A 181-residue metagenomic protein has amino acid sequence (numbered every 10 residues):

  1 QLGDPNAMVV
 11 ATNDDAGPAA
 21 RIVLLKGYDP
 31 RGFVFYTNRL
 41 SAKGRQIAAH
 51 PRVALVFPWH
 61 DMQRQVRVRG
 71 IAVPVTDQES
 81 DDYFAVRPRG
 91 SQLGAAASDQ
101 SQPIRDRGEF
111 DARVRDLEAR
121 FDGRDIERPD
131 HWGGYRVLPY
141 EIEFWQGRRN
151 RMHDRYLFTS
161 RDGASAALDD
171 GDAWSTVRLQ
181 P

Functional and structural regions predicted by a protein language model:
Q1-P181: Binding-site signature for planar aromatic cofactors or substrates
